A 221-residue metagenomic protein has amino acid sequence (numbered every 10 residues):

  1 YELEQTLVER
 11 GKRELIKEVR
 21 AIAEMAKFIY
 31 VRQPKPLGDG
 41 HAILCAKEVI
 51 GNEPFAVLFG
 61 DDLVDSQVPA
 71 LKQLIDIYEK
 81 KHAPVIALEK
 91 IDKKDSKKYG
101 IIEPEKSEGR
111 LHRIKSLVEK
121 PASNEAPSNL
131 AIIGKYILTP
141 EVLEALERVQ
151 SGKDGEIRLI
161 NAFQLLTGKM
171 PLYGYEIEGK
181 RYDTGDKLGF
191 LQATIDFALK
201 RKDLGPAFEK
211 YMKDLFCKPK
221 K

Functional and structural regions predicted by a protein language model:
Y1-V57, D65: Conserved N-terminal catalytic core of the sugar/cofactor nucleotidyltransferase
M25-K27, G51-P54, E79-P84, H112-R113 (+1 more regions): Short coil/turn connectors at secondary-structure junctions
K35-D39, K93-D95, S123-E125, R181-D183: A short acidic, often aromatic-flanked loop/helix-cap motif at beta-alpha or helix-coil junctions that lines enzyme
N52, P104, R110-R113, P127-K221: Conserved alpha/beta core of the MobA/IspD/sugar-nucleotide pyrophosphorylase nucleotidyltransferase superfamily
V57, I86-A87, G174: Structural beta-sheet core signal
G60: Short acidic donor-binding/metal-coordinating loop in glycosyltransferase active sites
L63-A145, V149, K153: Conserved core of the sugar-phosphate nucleotidyltransferase
